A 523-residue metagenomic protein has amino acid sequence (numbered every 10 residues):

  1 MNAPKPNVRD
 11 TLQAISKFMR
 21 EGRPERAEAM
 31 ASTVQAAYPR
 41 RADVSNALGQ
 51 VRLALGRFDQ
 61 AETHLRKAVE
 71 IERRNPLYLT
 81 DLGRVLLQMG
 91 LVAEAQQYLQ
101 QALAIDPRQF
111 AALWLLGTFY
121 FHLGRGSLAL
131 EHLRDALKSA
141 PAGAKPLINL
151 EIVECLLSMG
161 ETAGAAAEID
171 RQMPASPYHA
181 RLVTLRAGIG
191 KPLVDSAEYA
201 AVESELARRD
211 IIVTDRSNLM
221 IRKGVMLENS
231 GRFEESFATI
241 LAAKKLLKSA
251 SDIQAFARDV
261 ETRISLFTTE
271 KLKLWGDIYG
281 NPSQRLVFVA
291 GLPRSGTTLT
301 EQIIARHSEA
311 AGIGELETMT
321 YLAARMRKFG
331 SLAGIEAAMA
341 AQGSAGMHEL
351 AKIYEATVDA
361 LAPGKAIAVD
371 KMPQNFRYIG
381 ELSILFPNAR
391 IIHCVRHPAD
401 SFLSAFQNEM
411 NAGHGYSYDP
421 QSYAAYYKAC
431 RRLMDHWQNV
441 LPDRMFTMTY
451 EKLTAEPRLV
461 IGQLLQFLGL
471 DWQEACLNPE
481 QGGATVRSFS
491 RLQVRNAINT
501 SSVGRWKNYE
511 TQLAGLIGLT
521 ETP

Functional and structural regions predicted by a protein language model:
K5, P39, R73, P107 (+4 more regions): Short coil turns that delineate tetratricopeptide repeat
F18, R52, L86, Y120 (+4 more regions): Residue at a conserved register position within TPR or TPR-like alpha-solenoid repeats
V44, Y78, A112, P146-I148 (+2 more regions): TPR alpha-solenoid repeat register
A47, D81, L115, N149-E151 (+2 more regions): Canonical tetratricopeptide repeat
A166, R186-G190, Y199-D210, M220-L286 (+4 more regions): PAPS-dependent sulfotransferases, especially Golgi type II membrane carbohydrate sulfotransferases
Y279-F386, R390, C394: Phosphate-binding active sites in nucleotide-utilizing proteins
